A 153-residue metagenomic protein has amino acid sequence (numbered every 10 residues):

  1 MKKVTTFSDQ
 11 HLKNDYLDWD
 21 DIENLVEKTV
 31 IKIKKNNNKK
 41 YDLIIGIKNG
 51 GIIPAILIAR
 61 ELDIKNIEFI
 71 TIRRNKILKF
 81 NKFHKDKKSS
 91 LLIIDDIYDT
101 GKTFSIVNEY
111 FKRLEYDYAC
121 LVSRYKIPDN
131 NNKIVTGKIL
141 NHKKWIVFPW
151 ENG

Functional and structural regions predicted by a protein language model:
M1-G153: PRPP-associated nucleotide enzymes
